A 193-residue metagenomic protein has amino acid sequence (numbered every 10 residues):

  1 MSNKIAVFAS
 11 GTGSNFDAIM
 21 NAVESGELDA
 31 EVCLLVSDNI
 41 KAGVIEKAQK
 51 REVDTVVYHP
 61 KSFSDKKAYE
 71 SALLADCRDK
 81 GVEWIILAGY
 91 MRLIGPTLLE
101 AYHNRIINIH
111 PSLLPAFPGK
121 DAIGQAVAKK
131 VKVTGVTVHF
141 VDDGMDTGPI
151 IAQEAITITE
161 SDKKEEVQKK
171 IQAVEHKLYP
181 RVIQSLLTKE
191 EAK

Functional and structural regions predicted by a protein language model:
M1-G43: N-terminal Rossmann-like dinucleotide-binding module
F16-I19, V44, A48, L98 (+1 more regions): Hydrophobic packing residues within well-ordered alpha-helices of enzyme cores
D17-N21, E46, S71-R78, K177-P180 (+1 more regions): Amphipathic, non-transmembrane alpha-helical secondary structure
A22, M91-E190: Donor/substrate-binding cores of folate-linked one-carbon enzymes
A30-A72: Short, surface-exposed acidic-centric catalytic microdomains
E52-V53, V82, V131: Short glycine/serine/threonine/alanine-rich loop segments
V56, S64-I109, L114: Helix-adjacent hinge/juxtasegments
